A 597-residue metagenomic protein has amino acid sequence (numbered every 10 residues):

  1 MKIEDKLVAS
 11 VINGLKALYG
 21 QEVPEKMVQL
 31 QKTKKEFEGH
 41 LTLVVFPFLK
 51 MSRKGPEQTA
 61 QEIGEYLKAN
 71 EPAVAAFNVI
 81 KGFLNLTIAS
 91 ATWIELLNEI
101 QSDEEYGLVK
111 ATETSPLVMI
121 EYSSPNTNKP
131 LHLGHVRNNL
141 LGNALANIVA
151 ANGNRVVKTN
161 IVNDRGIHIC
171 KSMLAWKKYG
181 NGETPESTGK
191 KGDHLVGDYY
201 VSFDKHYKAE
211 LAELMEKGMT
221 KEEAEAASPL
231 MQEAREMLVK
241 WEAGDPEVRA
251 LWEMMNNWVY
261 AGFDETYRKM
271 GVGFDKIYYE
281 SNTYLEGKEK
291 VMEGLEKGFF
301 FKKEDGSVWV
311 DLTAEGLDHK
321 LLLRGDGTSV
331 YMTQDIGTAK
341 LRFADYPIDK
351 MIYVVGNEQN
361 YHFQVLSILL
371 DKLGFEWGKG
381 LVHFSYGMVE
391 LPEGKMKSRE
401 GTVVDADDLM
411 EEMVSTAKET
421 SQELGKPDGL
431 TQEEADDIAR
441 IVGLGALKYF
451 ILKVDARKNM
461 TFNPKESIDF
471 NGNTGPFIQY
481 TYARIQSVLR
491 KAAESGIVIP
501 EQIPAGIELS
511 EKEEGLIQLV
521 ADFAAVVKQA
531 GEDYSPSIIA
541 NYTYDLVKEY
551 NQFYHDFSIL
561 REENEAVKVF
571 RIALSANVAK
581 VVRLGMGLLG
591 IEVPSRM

Functional and structural regions predicted by a protein language model:
M1-I94, T112-M597: Non-catalytic interaction-recognition regions
E95-I100: Short, charged, solvent-exposed linker or helix-capping segments at domain edges/interfaces that act as flexible hinges
Q101-E113: Flexible, low-complexity linker/hinge segments
